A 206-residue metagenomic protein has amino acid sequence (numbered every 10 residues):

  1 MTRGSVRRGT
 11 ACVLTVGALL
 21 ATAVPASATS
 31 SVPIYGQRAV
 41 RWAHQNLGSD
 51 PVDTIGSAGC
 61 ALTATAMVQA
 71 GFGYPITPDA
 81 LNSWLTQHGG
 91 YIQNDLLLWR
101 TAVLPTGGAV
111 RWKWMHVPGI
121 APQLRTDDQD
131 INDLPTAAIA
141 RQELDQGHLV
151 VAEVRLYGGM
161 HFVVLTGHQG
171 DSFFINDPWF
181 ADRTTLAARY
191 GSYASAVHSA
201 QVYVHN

Functional and structural regions predicted by a protein language model:
T2-R8, G17-L96, R100, L156: Active-site-adjacent structural segments surrounding the nucleophilic cysteine of cysteine proteases and isopeptidases
A66-N206: Conserved active-site-adjacent core of cysteine acyl-enzyme catalytic domains
